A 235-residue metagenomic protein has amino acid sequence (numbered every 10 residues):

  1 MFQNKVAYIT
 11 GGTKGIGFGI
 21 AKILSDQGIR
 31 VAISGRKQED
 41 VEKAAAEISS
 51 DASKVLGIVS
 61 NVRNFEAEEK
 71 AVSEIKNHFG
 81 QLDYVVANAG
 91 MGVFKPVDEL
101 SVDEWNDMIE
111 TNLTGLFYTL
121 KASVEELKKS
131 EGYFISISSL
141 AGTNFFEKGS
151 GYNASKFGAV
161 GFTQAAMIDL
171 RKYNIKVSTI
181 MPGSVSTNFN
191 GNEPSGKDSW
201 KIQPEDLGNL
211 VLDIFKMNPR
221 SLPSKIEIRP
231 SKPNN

Functional and structural regions predicted by a protein language model:
T13-G15: Conserved glycine-rich cofactor-binding loop
Q27-A44: Conserved glycine-rich Rossmann-like NAD(P)H-binding loop of the short-chain dehydrogenase/reductase
V59-A71, V102: The beta1-alpha1 cofactor-binding region of Rossmann-like NAD(H)/NADP(H)-dependent oxidoreductases
P96-V97, E104-N106: Substrate-binding pocket helix/loop in short-chain dehydrogenase/reductase
L120, S155: Active-site helix of classical SDR
S139: Residue(s) in the substrate-gating loop at a strand-loop-helix junction that position the organic substrate next
T179-I180, G196-N235: C-terminal helical subdomain
